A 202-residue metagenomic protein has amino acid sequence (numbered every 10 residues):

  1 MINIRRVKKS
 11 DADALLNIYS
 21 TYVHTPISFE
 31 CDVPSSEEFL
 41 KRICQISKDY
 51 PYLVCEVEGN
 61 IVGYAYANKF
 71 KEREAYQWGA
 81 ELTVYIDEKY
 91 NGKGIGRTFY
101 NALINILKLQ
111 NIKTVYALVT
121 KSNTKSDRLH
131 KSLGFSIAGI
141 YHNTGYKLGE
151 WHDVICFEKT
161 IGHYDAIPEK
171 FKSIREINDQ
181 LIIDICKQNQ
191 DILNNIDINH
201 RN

Functional and structural regions predicted by a protein language model:
I2, N60-Y64, H152: Glycine-rich phosphate/pyrophosphate-binding loop shared by adenosine-nucleotide-utilizing enzymes
N3-L15: A short beta-loop-alpha structural element at the N-terminal edge of CoA-dependent acyl/N-acetyltransferase catalytic
N17-V33: Helix-loop element at the rim of GNAT/NAT acetyltransferase active sites that forms part of the acceptor-substrate
C31-K89, Y100, T160-G162, H200-R201: Acetyl-CoA-dependent GNAT
N91, A117-D127: Conserved beta-strand-loop-alpha-helix junction that forms the acyl-donor binding cleft
G92-N105, R128-S132: Conserved acetyl-CoA-binding loop-helix of GNAT-fold acetyltransferases
L107-V119: Conserved GNAT acetyl-CoA-binding A-motif
Y116-V119, S136-D153, G162-H163, P168: Conserved catalytic-core motifs of GNAT/GCN5-like acyltransferases
